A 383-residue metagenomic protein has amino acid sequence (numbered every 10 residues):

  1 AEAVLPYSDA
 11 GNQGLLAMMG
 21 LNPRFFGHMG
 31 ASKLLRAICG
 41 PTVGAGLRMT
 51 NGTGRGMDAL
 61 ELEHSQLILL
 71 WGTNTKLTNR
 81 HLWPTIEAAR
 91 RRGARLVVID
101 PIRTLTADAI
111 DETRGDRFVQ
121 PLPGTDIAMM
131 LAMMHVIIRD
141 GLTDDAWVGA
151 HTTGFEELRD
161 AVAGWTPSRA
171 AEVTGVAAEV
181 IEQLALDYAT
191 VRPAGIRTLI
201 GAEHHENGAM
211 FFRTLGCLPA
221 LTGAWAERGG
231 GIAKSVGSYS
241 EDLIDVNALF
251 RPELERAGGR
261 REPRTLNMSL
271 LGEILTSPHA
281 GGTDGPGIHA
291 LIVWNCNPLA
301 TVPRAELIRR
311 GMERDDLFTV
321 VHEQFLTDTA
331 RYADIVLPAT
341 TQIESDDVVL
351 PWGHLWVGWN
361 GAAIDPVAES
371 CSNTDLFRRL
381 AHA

Functional and structural regions predicted by a protein language model:
A1-I232, E255-A383: Cofactor-pocket helix-loop regions in the catalytic cores of large enzyme subunits
K234, D242-L243: Short glycine-cluster motifs
S240, V246-P252: Surface-exposed loop and adjacent secondary-structure segments within mature catalytic domains
